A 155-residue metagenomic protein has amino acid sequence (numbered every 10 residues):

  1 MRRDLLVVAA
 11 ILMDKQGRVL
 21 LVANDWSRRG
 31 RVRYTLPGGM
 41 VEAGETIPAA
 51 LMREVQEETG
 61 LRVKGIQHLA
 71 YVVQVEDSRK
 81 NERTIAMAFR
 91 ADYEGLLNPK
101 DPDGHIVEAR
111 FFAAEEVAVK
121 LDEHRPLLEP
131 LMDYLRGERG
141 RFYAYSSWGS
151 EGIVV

Functional and structural regions predicted by a protein language model:
M1-L20, P37-M40, Y71-V72, R90: Conserved N-terminal beta-strand and adjoining loop/helix that marks the start of the Nudix/MutT-like hydrolase domain
R2, R28-R29, S78-K80: Short glycine/serine/proline-enriched coil/turn segments at secondary-structure junctions
D4, V32, R83-I85: Residue-level preference for beta-strand/loop junctions
M13, N24-D25, E76: A generic structural motif
R18-E57: Conserved Nudix-box catalytic region and its N-terminal flanking loop in Nudix hydrolases and closely related
D25, H68-L69: Residue-level "edge-of-site" marker
V41-G65, Q74-P126, V155: Unchanged
E129-V155: Charged phosphate-binding loop/patch that engages nucleotide di/tri-phosphates or the phosphate backbone of nucleic
